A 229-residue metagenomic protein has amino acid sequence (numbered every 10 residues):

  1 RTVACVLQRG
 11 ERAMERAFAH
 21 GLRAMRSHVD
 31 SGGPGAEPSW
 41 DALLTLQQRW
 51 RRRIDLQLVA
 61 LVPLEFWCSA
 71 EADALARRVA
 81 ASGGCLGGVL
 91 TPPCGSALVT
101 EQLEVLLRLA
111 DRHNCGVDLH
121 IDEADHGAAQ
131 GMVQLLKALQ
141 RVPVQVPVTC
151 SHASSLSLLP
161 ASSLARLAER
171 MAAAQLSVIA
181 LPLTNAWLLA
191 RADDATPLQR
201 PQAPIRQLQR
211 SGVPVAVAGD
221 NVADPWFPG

Functional and structural regions predicted by a protein language model:
R1-H28, W40-R49, A74-A80: Alpha-helical scaffold segments that flank or form the walls of functional sites
R1-Q8, V59-A70, L90-A97: Active-site mouth loops of central-metabolism enzymes
G21, L86, V178, D220: Conserved, mostly hydrophobic/aromatic
L22-H28, L56-L58, V217-G219: Short beta-strand segments at enzyme active-site cores
D30-G32, V59-E65, V89-P93, H120-H126 (+3 more regions): Active-site beta-loop-alpha junctions enriched in small/polar residues
P38-R52, C68-T149, S155-S177, D194-V215: Histidine/acidic residue-rich metal-binding segments in metalloenzymes
L188-A190, D194: Glycine/threonine-rich flexible loop motifs
P225-G229: Short, intrinsically disordered, charge-balanced linker/junction segments flanking boundaries in proteins
